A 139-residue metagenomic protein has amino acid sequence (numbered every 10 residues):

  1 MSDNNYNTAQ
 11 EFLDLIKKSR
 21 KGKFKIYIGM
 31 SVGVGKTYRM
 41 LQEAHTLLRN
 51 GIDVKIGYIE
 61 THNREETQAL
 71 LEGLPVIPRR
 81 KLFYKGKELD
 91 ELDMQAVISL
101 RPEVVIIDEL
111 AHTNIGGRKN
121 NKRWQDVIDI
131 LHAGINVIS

Functional and structural regions predicted by a protein language model:
M1-L15: N-terminal pre-Walker A segment at the start of P-loop NTPase domains
N7, E11, R20-Q95, S99: Conserved P-loop
K23-K25, I130, I138: ASCE RecA-like P-loop NTPase motor cores that couple ATP hydrolysis to mechanical translocation on nucleic acids
D53, R101-V104, A133-S139: Loop/turn-to-beta-strand initiation segments
E60-E65, V104, A111-H112, V137: Conserved nucleotide-binding/hydrolysis micro-motifs of P-loop NTPases
A69-L70, K119-N120, I128: Charge-rich, low-complexity amphipathic helices in intrinsically disordered tails/linkers adjacent to domains
E109-W124: Conserved ATPase-coupling elements of RecA-like P-loop NTPase cores
Q125-H132: Conserved catalytic/switch belt of AAA+ P-loop NTPases
